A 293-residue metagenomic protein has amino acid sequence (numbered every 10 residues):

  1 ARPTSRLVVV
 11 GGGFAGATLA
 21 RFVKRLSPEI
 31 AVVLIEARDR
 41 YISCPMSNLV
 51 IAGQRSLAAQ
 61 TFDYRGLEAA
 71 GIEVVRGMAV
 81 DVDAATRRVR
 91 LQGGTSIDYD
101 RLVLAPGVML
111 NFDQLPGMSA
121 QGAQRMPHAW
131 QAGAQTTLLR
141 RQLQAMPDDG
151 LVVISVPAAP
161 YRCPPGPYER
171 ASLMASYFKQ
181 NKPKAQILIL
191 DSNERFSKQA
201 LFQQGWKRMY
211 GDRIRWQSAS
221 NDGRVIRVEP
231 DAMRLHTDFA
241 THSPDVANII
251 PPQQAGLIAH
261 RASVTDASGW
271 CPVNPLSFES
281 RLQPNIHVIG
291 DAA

Functional and structural regions predicted by a protein language model:
R2-E73, A158-A200: Beta1-alpha1 glycine-rich phosphate/pyrophosphate-binding loop at the start of Rossmann-like nucleotide-binding domains
R2-T4, V75-E169, S176-Q180, N248: FAD-binding core/adjacent interface of flavoenzyme oxidoreductases
A15, G107-L110, Q253-A255: Short glycine-rich anion-binding loops that position phosphate/pyrophosphate groups of nucleotides and phosphorylated
L49-G53, Q121, G205-K207: Short, hinge-like loop/turn segments at secondary-structure boundaries
A70-D81, T86-V89, I97, S176-P272: A Rossmann-like FAD-binding core segment of flavoenzymes
Q114, S119-D148, H242-A293: FAD-site-proximal beta/loop scaffold in flavoenzymes
